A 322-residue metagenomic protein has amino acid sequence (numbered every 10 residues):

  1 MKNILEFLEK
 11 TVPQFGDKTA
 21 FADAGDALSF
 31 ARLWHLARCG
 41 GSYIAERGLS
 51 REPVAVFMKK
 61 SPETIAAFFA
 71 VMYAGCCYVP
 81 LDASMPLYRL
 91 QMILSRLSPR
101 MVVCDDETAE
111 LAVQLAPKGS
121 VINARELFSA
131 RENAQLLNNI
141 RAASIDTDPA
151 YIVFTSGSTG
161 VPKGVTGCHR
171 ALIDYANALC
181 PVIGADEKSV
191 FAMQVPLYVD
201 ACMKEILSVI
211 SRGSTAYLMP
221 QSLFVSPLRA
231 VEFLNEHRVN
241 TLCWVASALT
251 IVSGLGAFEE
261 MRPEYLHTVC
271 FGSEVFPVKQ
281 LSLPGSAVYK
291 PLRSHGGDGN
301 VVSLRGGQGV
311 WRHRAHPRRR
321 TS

Functional and structural regions predicted by a protein language model:
M1-A171, I183-G184, G213: Carrier-protein-dependent adenylate-forming modules in NRPS/ANL systems
E9, R38, L127-S156, V161-N177 (+1 more regions): Adenylate-forming AMP-binding core of the ANL superfamily, especially NRPS adenylation
T11, V54-V56, K60, A67 (+13 more regions): Generic structural signal for small/hydrophobic residues in well-ordered secondary structure, especially within
M58-F69, S84-Y88, Q194-R212, F224-R229 (+1 more regions): Conserved coil-to-alpha-helix start sites within the AMP-binding
A83, F154, V182, V195-P196 (+5 more regions): Conserved donor-binding loops in enzymes that form glycosidic bonds
L97, L115-A116, A185, F258-Y265 (+1 more regions): Short, conserved loop/helix-junction motifs that constitute active-site signature segments in enzyme catalytic cores
D105, F224-R229, A246-E260, T268-A287: Short gly/Ser/Thr-rich phosphate-binding loop of adenylate-forming enzymes
K163-A192, D200-N240, L304-G306, V310: Conserved AMP-binding/adenylation subdomain of ANL enzymes
